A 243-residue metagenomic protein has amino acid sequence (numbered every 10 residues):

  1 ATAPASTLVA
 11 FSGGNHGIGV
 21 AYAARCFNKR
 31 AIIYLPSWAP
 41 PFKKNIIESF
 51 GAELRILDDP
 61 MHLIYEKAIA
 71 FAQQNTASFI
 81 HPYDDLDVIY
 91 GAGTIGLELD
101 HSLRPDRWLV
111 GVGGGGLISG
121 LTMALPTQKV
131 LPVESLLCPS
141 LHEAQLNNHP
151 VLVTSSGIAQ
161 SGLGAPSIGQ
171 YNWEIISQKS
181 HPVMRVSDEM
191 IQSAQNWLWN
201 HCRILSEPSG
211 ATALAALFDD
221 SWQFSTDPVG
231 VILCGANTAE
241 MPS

Functional and structural regions predicted by a protein language model:
A1, I69-Q74, G91-E98, C138-P150 (+1 more regions): Acidic-glycine-rich active-site phosphate/pyrophosphate-binding loop
A1-T7: Helix-rich "cap/lid" substructures immediately adjacent to catalytic or cofactor-binding pockets
S6, A77-S78, D106, H181: Conserved acidic residues
T7-H16, V110-G113, S187, I204-G210: Active-site nucleophile and cofactor-binding loops and adjacent substrate-binding regions of central metabolic enzymes
L8-F11, G17-F71, L141-V153, N172: Active-site-proximal loop->helix
A21-Y22, F27, L35, D84-Q178 (+3 more regions): Glycine-rich phosphate/pyrophosphate-binding loop at beta-loop-alpha junctions
G169-D227: Active-site-adjacent helical/loop segments in soluble small-molecule enzymes
